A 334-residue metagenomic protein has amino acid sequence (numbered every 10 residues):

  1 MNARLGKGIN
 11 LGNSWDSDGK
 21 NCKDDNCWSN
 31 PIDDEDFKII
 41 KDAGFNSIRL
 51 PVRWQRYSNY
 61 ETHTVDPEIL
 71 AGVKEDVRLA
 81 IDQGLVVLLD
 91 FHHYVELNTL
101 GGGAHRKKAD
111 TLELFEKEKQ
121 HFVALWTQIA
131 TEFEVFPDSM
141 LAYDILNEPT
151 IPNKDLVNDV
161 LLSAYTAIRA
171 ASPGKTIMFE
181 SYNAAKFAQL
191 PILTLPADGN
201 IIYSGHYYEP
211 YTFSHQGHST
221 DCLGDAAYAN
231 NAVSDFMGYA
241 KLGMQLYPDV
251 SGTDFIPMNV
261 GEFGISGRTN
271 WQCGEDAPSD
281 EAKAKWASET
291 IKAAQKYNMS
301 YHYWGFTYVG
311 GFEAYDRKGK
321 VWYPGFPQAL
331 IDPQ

Functional and structural regions predicted by a protein language model:
M1-S47: N-terminal carbohydrate-binding accessory modules
S17-D25, W54-A71, V95-K117, H218-C222 (+2 more regions): Surface-exposed, active-site-proximal loop segments in enzymatic domains
N26-P31, R56-S58, H63-P67, P149-D155 (+5 more regions): Acidic-and-aromatic substrate-binding clefts and catalytic sites of carbohydrate-active enzymes
W28-I48, S58, T62-H93, L97-A142 (+1 more regions): An active-site-proximal structural segment forming one wall of the substrate-binding cleft that immediately precedes
N30-D34, M237, A284: Structural motif corresponding to alpha-helix initiation and N-cap regions
P51-R53, H92-V95, S181-N183, H302-G310: Short, solvent-exposed turn/loop segments enriched in Gly/Ser/Thr/Pro and often Arg
L114-R268, E289-K292, K296-H302: Active-site region of glycoside hydrolase catalytic domains
N270-Q334: Aromatic-rich peripheral "rim/lid" segments of glycoside hydrolase catalytic domains that contact and position glycan
